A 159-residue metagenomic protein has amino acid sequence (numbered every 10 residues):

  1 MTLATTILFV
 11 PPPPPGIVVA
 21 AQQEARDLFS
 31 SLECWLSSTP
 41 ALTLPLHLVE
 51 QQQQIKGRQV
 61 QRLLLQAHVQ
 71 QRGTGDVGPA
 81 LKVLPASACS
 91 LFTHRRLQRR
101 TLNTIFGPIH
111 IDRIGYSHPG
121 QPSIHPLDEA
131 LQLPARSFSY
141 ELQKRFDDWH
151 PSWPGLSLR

Functional and structural regions predicted by a protein language model:
T2-A41, I109, R113-R159: Short, positively charged, Gly/Tyr-enriched micro-motifs that form contact patches at catalytic or ligand/partner
L8-P11, P15, T43, H47-Q51 (+3 more regions): A near-ubiquitous, low-amplitude feature marking generic local secondary-structure context
L32-A80: A structured, charge-rich N-terminal accessory region that forms the first stable segment of a protein and links
R62-Y140: Basic, low-complexity segments
